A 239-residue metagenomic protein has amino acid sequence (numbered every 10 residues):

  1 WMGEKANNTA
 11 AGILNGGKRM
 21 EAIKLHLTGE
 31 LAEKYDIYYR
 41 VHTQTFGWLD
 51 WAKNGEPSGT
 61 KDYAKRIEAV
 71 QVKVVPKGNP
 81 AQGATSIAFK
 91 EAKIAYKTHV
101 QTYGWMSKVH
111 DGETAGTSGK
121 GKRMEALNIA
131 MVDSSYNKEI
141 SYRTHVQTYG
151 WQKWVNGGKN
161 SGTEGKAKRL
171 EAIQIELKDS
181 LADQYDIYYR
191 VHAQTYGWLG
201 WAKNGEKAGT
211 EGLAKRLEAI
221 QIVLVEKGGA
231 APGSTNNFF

Functional and structural regions predicted by a protein language model:
W1-F239: Lectin-type carbohydrate-recognition ectodomains
